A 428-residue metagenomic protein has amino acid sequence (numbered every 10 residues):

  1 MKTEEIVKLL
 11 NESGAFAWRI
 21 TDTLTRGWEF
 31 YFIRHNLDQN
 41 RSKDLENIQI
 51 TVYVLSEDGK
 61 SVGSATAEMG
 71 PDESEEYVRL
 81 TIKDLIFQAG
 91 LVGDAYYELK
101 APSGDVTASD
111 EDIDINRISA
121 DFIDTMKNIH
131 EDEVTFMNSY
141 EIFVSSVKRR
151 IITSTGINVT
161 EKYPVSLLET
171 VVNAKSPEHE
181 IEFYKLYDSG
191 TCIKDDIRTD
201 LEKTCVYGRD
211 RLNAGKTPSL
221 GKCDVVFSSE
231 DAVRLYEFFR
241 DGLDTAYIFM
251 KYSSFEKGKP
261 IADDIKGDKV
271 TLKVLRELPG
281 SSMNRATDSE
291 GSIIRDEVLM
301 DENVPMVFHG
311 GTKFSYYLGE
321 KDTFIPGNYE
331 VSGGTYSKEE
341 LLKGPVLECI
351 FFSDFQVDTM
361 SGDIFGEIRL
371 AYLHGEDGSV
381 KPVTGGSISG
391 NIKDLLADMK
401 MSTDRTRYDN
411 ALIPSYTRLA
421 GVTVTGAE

Functional and structural regions predicted by a protein language model:
M1-E277, S415-E428: Active-site bordering "gate/hinge" segments that shape substrate access to catalytic or cofactor-binding pockets
P260-E428: Dual-mode signal for accessory low-complexity, basic/Gly-rich regions
